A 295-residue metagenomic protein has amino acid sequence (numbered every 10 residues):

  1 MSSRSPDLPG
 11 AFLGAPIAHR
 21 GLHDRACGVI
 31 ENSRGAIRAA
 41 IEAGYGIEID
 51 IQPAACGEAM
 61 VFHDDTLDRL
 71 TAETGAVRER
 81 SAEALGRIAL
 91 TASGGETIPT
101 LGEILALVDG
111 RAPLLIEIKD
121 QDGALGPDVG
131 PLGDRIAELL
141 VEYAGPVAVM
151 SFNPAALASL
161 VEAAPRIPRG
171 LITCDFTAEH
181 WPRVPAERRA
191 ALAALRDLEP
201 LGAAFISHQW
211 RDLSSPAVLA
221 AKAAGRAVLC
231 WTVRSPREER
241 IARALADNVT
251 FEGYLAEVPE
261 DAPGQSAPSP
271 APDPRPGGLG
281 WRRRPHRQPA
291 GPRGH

Functional and structural regions predicted by a protein language model:
M1-H295: Phosphate-group recognition and catalysis centered on beta-loop-alpha active-site segments
